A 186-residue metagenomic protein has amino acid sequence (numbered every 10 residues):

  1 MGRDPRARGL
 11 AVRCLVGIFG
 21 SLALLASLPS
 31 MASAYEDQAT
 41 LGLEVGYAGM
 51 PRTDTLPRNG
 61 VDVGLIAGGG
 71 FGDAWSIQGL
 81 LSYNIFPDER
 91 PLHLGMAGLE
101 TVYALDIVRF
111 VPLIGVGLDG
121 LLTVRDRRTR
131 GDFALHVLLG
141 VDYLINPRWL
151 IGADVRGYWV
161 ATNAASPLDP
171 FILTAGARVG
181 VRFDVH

Functional and structural regions predicted by a protein language model:
M1-D37, V185-H186: Cleavable N-terminal export/targeting peptides
Y35-G49, P112: Transmembrane beta-strand segments of Gram-negative outer membrane beta-barrel proteins
Y47-G64, R130: Surface-exposed strand-loop-strand hairpins of Gram-negative outer-membrane beta-barrel proteins
Y47-P51, L121-T123, W159-T162: Extracytoplasmic loops and strand-loop junctions of Gram-negative outer membrane beta-barrel proteins
T55-L56, T162-D169: A short acidic/glycine-rich loop-to-helix N-cap element
G64-L138, Y143-G152, T174-H186: Gram-negative (and chloroplast) outer-membrane scaffold detector with strong preference for beta-barrel transmembrane
